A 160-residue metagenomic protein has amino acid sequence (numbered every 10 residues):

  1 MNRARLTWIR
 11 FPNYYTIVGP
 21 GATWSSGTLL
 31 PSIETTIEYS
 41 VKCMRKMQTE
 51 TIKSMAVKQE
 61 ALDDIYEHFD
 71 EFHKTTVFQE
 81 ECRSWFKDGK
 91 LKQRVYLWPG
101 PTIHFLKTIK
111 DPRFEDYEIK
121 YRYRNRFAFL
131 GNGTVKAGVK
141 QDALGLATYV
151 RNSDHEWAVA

Functional and structural regions predicted by a protein language model:
N2, Y15-A160: C-terminal, flexible cofactor-proximal segment of oxidoreductases
T7-I17: Active-site-adjacent bridging/hinge elements
